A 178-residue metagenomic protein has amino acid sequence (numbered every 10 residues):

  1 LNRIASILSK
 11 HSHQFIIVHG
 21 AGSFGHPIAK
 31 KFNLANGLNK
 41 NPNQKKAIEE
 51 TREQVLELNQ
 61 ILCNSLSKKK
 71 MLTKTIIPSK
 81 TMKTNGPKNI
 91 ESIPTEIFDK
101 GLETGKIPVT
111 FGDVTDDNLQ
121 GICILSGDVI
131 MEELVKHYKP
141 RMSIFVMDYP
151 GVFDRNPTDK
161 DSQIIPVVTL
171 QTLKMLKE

Functional and structural regions predicted by a protein language model:
L1-I16: N-terminal glycine-/serine-/threonine-rich phosphate-binding loop
R3-I7, K46-C63, G121-I124, V129-E132 (+1 more regions): Polyanion-binding loop/helix "lid" in catalytic or ligand-binding cores
Q14-H26, T73-I77, V109-T110, I144-D148: Short beta-strand segments at enzyme active-site cores
G22-L38: Glycine-rich loop at the start of a catalytic domain that most often binds anionic cofactors/ligands
G22-P27, T81-T84, T115-D117, P150-D154: Short, active-site-adjacent cap segments at secondary-structure transitions
K30-N33, I90, C123-I124, P157-D161: Short, glycine/charged-enriched secondary-structure capping and boundary segments
N33-T115: Ligand-binding beta-strand-loop-alpha-helix segment within the catalytic cores of soluble metabolic enzymes
L62, N89-D154: Internal active-site segments that recognize and position negatively charged phosphoryl groups and nucleotide moieties
